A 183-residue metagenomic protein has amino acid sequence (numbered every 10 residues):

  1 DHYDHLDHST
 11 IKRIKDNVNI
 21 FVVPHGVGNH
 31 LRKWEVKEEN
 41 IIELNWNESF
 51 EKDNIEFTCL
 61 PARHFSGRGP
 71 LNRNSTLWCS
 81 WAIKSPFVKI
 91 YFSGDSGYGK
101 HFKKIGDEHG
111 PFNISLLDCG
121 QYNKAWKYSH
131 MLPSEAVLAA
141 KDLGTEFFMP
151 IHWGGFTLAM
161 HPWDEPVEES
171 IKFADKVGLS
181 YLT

Functional and structural regions predicted by a protein language model:
D1-N17, H25: Di-metal (Zn2+ and/or Mg2+/Mn2+) metal-binding site signature of metallo-dependent hydrolases with the MBL/beta-CASP
H2-H5, H64, F92, H130 (+1 more regions): Histidine-centered active-site/metal-ligand motif
D4-H5, S66, K124, T157: Short glycine-rich, flexible loops that bind phosphorylated cofactors or substrates
D16, V36-E39, I55, T76 (+2 more regions): Structured loop/turn residues at beta-strand edges in well-structured enzyme cores
I20-V22, G26-N29, K89, G97-T183: Cap/insert and terminal regions of metallo-dependent hydrolase folds
L31-N45: Helix-loop-beta element that forms the nucleotide-linked donor phosphate-binding surface in glycosyltransferases
L44-G110: Core dinuclear metal-dependent hydrolase active-site scaffold
